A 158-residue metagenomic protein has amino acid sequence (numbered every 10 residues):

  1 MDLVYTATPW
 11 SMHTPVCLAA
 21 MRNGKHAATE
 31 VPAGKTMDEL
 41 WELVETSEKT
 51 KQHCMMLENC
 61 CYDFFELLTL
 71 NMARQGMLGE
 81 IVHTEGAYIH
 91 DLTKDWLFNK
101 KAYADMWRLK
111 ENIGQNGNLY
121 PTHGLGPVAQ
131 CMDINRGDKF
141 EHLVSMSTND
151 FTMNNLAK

Functional and structural regions predicted by a protein language model:
L3, P9-W10, T14-Y62, G76: Beta-strand-loop-alpha-helix segment that lines the small-molecule cofactor/substrate pocket of alpha/beta enzymes
T50-H53, C60-K158: Predominantly a Rossmann-like dinucleotide-binding segment in NAD(P)-dependent oxidoreductases
